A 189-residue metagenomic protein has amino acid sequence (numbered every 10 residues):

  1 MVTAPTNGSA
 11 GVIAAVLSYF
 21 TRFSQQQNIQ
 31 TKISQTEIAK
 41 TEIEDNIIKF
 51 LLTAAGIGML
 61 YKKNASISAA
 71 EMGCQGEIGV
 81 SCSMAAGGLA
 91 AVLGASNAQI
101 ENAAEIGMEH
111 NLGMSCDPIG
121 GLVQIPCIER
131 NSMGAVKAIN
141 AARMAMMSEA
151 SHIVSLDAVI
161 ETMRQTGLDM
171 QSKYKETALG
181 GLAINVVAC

Functional and structural regions predicted by a protein language model:
M1-I29, A39-I100, E105-M114: Glycine-rich anion/phosphate-binding loop at the beta-strand->alpha-helix junction
C82, G87-C189: Functionally critical mobile loop/hinge segments
